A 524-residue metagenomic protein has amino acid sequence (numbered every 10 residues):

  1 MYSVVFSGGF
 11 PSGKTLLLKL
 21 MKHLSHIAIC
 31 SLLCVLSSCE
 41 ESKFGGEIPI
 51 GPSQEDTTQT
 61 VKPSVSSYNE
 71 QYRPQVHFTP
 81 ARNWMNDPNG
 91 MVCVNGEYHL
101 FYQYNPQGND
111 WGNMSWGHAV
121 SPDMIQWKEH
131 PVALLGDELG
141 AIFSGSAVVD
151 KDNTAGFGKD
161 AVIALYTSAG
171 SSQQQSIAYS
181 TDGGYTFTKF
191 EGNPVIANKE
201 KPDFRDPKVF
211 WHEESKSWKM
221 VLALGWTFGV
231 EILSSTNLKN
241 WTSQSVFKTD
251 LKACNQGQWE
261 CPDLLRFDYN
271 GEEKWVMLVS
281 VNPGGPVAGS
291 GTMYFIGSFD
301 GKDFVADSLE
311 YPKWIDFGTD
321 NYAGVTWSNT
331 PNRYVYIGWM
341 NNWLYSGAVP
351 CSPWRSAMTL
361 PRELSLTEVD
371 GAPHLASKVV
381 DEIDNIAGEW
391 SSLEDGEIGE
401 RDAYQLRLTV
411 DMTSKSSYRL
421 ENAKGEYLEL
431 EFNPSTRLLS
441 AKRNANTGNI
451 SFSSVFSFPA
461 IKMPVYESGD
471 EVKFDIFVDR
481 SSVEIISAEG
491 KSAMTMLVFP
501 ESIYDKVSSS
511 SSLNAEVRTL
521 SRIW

Functional and structural regions predicted by a protein language model:
V4-L20: Short, Lys/Arg-enriched N-terminal segments with co-localized hydrophobic residues within the first ~10-30 amino acids
K22-C30: Sec-dependent signal peptide recognition, specifically the positively charged N-region followed immediately by
V35-S38: C-terminal motif of bacterial Sec signal peptides marking the signal peptidase cleavage site
E40-D206, W211-N255, D268-F317, M340-S391 (+3 more regions): Beta-rich carbohydrate-recognition and catalytic domains
N270, S298-T319, V325-W524: Beta-rich accessory regions
